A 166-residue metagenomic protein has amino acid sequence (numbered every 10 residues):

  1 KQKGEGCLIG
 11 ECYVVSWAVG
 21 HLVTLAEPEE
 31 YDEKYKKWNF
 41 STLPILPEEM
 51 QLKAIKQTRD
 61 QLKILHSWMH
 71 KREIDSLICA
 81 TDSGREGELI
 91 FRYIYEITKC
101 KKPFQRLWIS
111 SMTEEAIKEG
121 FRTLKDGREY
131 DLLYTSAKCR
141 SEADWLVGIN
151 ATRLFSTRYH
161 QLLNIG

Functional and structural regions predicted by a protein language model:
K1-R158: Intrinsically disordered, low-complexity regulatory segments
Y159-L163: Long C-terminal interaction/binding lobes of large macromolecular proteins
G166: N-terminal cationic and glycine-rich segments that engage phosphates or anionic surfaces
